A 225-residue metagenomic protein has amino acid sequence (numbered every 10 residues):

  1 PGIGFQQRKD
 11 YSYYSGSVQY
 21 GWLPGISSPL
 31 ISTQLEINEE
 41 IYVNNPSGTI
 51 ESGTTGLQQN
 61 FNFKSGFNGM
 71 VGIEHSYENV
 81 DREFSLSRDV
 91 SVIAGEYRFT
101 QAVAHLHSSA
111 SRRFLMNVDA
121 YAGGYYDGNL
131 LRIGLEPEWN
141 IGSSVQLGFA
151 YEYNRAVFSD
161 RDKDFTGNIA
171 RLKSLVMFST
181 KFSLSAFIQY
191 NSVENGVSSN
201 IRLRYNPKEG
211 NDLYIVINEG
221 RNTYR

Functional and structural regions predicted by a protein language model:
P1-R225: Exposed, low-structure sequence patches enriched in small/polar residues
